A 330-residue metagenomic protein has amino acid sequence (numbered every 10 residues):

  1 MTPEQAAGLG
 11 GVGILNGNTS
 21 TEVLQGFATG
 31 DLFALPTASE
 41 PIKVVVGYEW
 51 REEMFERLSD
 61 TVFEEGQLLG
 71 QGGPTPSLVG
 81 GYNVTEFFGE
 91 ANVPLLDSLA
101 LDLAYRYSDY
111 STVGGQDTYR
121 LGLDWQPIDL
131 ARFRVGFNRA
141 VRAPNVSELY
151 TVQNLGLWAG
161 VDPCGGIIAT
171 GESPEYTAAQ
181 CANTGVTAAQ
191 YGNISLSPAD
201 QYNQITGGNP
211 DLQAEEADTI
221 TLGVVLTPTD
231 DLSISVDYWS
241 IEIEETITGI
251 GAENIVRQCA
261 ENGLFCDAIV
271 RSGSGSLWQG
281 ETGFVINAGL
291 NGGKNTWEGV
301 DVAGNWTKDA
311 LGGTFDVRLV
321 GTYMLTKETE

Functional and structural regions predicted by a protein language model:
M1-V84, G136-A214, S235-D301, T322: Surface-exposed, low-complexity loop segments enriched in small/polar and acidic residues
E22-G26, T85-A91, D117-L123, A131 (+3 more regions): Hydrophobic, lipid-facing positions within transmembrane beta-strands of outer-membrane proteins
G30-L32, G89, V93, L123-W125 (+3 more regions): Residue-level signature of outer-membrane beta-barrel architecture
F33-I42, L95-L99, L130, G171-E175 (+3 more regions): Short loop/turn motifs that connect adjacent beta-strands in outer-membrane beta-barrel proteins
I42-V46, L101-L103, Y119, F133-V135 (+5 more regions): Transmembrane beta-strands of outer-membrane beta-barrel proteins
V44-Y48, L78-I128, A217-D218: Surface-exposed extracellular loop regions of Gram-negative outer-membrane beta-barrel proteins
V93-L95, A131, P144-S147: Outer-membrane beta-barrel translocator/pore domains, especially the C-terminal barrels of Gram-negative outer-membrane
G156, G313-E330: C-terminal beta-barrel architecture of Gram-negative outer-membrane proteins
